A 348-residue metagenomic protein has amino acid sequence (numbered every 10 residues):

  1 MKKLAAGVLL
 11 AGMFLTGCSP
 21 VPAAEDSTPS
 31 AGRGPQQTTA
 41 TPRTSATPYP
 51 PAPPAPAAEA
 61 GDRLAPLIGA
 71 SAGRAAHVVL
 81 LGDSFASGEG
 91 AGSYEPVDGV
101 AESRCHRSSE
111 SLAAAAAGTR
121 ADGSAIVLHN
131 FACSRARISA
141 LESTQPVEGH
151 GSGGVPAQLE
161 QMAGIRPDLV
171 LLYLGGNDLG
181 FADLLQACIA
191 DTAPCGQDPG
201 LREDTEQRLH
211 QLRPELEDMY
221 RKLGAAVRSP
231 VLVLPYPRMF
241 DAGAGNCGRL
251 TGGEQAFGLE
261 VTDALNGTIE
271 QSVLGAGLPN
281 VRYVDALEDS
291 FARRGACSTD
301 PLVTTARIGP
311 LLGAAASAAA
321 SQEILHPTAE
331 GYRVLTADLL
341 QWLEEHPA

Functional and structural regions predicted by a protein language model:
M1-A11, V155, R208, L212 (+2 more regions): N-terminal export and membrane-targeting signals
L4, L15-T41, A348: C-terminal region of N-terminal signal peptides and the immediate post-cleavage residues of exported proteins
Q36-P53: Extracellular mucin-like PTS domains
P56-S134: Serine-esterase "nucleophile elbow" of acetyl-processing enzymes
A58-L80, G153-L171, L216-R228, L340 (+1 more regions): Short amphipathic alpha-helices and their capping/turn segments at secondary-structure boundaries
V79-L81, A86, G92, D168-L184 (+1 more regions): Mobile, glycine-rich extracellular loop/lid and propeptide segments that shape or gate substrate/ligand access
P156-L311, A316-S317, Q322: Alpha-helical cap/lid subdomain in secreted, periplasmic, or secretory-pathway luminal O-acyl-processing enzymes
I308-A348: Histidine-centered active-site loop/cap adjacent to the catalytic His in serine esterases/O-acetyl transfer systems
